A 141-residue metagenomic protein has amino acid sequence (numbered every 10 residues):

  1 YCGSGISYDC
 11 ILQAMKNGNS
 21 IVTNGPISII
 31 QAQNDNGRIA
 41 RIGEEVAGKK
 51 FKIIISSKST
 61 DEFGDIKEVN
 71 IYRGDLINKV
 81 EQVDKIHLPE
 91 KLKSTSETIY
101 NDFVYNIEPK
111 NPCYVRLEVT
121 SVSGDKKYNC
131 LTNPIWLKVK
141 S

Functional and structural regions predicted by a protein language model:
Y1-S141: C-terminal functional module detector
